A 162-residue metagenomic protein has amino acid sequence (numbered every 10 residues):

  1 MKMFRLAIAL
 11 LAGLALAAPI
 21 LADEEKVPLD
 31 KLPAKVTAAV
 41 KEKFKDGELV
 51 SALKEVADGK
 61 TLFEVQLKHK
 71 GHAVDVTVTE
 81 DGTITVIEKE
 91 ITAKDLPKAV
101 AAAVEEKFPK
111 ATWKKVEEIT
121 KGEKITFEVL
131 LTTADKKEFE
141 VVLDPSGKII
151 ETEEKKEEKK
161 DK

Functional and structural regions predicted by a protein language model:
M1-L6: Positively charged n-region of N-terminal signal peptides that target proteins for export
A7-A17: Bacterial N-terminal signal peptides
L21-K162: Mature soluble domains of exported/periplasmic/lumenal proteins and thiol-rich metal-chelating peptides
